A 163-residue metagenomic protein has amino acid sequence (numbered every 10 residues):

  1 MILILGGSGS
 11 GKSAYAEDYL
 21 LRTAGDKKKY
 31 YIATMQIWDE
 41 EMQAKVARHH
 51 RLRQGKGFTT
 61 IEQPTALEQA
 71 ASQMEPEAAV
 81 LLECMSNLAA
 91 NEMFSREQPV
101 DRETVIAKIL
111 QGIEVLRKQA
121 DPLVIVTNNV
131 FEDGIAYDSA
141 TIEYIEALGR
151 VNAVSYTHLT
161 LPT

Functional and structural regions predicted by a protein language model:
M1-L3, K28, A79, P122-V124: Residue-level preference for the first positions of well-ordered beta-strands
I2, G7-A70: Conserved P-loop
T23-D26, Q73-P76, K118: Flexible, charged surface loops at secondary-structure boundaries
Q36-D39, S86-L88, V130-E132: Conserved nucleotide-binding/hydrolysis micro-motifs of P-loop NTPases
T59, Q63-T104: Helix-adjacent hinge/juxtasegments
N91-Y156: Replace "adjacent to P-loop NTPase cores in ATP/GTP-dependent enzymes" with "adjacent to NTP-binding cores
T157-T163: Conserved small/polar residues in nucleotide/adenosyl-binding loops
